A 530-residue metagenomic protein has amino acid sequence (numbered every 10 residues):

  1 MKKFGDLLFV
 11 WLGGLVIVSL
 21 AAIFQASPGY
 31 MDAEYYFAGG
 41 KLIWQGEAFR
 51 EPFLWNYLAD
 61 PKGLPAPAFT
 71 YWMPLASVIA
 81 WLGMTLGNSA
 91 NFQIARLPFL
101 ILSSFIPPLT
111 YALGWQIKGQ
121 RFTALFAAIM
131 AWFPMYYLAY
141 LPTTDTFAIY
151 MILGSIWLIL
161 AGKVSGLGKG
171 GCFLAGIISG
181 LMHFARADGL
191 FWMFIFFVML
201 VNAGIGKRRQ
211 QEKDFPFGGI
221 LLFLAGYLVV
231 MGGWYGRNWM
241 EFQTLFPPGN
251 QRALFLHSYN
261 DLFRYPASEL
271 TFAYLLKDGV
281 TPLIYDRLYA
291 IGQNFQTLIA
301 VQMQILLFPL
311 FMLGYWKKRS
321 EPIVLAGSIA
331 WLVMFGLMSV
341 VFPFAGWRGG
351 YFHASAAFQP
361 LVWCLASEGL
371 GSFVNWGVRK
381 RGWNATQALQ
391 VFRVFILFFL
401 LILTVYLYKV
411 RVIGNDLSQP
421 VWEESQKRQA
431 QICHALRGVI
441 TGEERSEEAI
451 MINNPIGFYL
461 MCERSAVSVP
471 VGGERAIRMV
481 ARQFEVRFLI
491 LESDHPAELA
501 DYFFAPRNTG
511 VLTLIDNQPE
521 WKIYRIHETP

Functional and structural regions predicted by a protein language model:
M1-A21, I205, F215-G226, R319-V324 (+2 more regions): Start-transfer (signal-anchor) and selected internal transmembrane alpha helices of multi-pass inner/ER membrane
F9-I17, A131, I177-S179, L222-L228 (+3 more regions): Transmembrane alpha-helix segments characteristic of polytopic inner-membrane glycan-assembly/cell-envelope
V18, N202, G218-L310, F399-V405 (+1 more regions): Membrane-lumen/periplasm interface segments of specific transmembrane helices in polyprenyl phosphate-linked
I94-K118, S155-I156: Transmembrane-helix motifs of polytopic, lipid-linked glycan transferases
L100, L141, F147-A148, M182-A185 (+3 more regions): Hydrophobic/aromatic-rich transmembrane helices and adjacent perimembrane loops
P107-T110, V201, D286-S328, L332-F335 (+2 more regions): Hydrophobic, aromatic-rich transmembrane alpha-helices and their immediate juxtamembrane boundary segments
L174-I177, F194-V198, I220-L228, L370-I413: Signature aromatic-anchored transmembrane alpha helix within multi-pass, membrane-resident enzymes that catalyze glycan
Q390-N454, P470, R478, S493: Membrane-embedded, lumen/periplasm-facing catalytic core of multi-pass transferases that use lipid-linked donors
